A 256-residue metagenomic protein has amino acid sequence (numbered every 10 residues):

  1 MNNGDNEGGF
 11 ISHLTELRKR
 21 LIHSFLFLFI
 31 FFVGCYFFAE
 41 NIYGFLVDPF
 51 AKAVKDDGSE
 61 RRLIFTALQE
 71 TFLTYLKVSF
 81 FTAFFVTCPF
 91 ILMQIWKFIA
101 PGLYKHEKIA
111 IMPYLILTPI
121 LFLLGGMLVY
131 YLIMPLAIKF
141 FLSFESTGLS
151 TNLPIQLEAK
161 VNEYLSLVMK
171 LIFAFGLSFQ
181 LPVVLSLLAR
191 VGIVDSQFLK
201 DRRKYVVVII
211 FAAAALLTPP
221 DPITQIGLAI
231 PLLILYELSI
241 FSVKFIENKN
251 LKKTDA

Functional and structural regions predicted by a protein language model:
M1-A256: Membrane topogenic/interface segments and analogous intrinsically disordered interaction regions
